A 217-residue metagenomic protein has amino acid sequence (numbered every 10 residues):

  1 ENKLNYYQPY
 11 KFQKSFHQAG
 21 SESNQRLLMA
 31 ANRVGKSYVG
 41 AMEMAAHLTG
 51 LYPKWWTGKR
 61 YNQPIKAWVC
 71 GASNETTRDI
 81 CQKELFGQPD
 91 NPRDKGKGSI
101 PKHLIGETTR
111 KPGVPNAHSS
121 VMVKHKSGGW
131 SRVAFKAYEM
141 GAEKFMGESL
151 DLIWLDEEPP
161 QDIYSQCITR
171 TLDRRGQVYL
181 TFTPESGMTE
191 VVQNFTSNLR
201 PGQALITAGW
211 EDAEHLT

Functional and structural regions predicted by a protein language model:
E1-T217: Phosphate/NTP-binding elements of NTP-utilizing enzymes
